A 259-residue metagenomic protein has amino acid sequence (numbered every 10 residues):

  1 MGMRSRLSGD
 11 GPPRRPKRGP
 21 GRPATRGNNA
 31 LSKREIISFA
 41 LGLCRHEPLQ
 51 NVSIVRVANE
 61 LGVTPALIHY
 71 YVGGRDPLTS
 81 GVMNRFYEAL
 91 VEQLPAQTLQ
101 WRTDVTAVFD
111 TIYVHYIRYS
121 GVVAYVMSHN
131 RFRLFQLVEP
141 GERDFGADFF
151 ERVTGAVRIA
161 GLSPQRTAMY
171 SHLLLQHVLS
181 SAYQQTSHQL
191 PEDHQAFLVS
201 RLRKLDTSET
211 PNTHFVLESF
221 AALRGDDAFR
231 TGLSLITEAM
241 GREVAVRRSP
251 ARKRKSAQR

Functional and structural regions predicted by a protein language model:
M1-N51, V55-R56, V72-S80: Basic, helix-initiating cap at the start of DNA-binding domains
G2-P20, I159, S187-R259: C-terminal peripheral helix-coil segments that are non-catalytic and often amphipathic
E35-G42, H46-E47, P77-A96, A107-T111 (+1 more regions): Alpha-helical structural segments
R56, P77, A107, M169-Q176 (+2 more regions): Amphipathic alpha-helical interaction segments
L61-V72: Short hydrophobic/aromatic patch on the recognition helix
Q93-L134, G141-D148, L174: Hydrophobic alpha-helical connector segments
L134-G161, Q165-H172, K204-P211: Amphipathic alpha-helical packing segments from all-alpha helical-bundle domains
